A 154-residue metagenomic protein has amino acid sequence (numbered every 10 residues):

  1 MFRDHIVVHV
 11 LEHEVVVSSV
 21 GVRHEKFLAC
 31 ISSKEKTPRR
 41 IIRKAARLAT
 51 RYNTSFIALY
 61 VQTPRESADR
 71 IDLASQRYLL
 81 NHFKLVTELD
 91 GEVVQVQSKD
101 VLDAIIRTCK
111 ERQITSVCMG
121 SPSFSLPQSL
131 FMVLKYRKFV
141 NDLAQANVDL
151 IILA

Functional and structural regions predicted by a protein language model:
M1-P38, N141-A154: Intrinsically disordered or low-complexity boundary/linker segments at protein termini and domain junctions
M1-S19, L89-V117: Structural beta-alpha unit
S18-I71, L85-T87: Small/aliphatic-rich secondary-structure junction motif
I31-K34, S98, G120-S123: Structural motif
I57-L59, E92-Q97, D149-L153: General small-molecule cofactor/ligand-binding pocket signal
V61-E66, S123-F124, A154: Short beta-alpha junction loops
D72-F83, R137: Short, surface-exposed alpha-helical segments at coil->helix boundaries
S121-D142: Glycine-rich, Arg-bearing micro-motifs that act as flexible, cationic patches
